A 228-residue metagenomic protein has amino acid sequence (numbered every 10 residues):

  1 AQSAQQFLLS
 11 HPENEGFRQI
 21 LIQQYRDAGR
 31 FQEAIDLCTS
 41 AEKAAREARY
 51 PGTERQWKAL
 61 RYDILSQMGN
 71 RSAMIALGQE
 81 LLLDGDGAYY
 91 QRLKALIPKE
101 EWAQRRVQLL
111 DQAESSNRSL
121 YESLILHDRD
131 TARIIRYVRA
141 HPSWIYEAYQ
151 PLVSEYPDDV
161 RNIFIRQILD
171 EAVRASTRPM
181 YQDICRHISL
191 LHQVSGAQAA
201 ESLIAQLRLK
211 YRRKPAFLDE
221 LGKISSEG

Functional and structural regions predicted by a protein language model:
A1, D27-T39, Q67-M68, L96-A103: Helix-turn-helix repeat elements of alpha-solenoid scaffolds
A1-Q2, H11-I20, R49-A59, M68-S72 (+7 more regions): Generic helix N-cap/helix-start motif at coil->alpha-helix transitions
Q5, L9, I22-R26, E42 (+9 more regions): Conserved small-residue packing positions in alpha-helical repeats and bundles
L8, C38, G78, Y137-V138 (+5 more regions): Inward-facing hydrophobic residues that define packing positions of alpha-helical scaffold repeats
S10, D27-A28, Q67, L83 (+5 more regions): Alpha-helix C-terminal capping/termination sites
R46-E47, D86, Y146, A172-V173 (+1 more regions): Helix-capping and short linker residues that terminate individual alpha-solenoid repeat units
P179-G228: C-terminal non-catalytic interaction modules
